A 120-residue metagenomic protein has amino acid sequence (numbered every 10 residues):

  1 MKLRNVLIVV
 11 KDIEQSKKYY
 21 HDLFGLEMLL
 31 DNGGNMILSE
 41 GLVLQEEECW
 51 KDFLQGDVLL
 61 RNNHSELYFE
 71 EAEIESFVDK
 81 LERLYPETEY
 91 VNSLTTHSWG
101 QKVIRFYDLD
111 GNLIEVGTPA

Functional and structural regions predicted by a protein language model:
M1-L3, L59-H64, H97-S98: Short glycine-enriched loop/turn motifs at secondary-structure junctions
M1-Q15, S65-L67: N-terminal beta-strand motif that seeds the catalytic metal site of vicinal oxygen chelate
I8, L29, N92-T96: Short beta-strand-to-loop elements that line the ligand-binding cleft of bilobed periplasmic-binding protein-like
I13, L67-L113: Vicinal oxygen chelate
E14-L26: Amphipathic alpha-helical segments
K17, M36-I37, Q45, T88-V91: A generic "structured core" feature
G25-D31, E87-V91: Short secondary-structure junctions
E27-N62, L113-T118: Conserved short beta-strand elements that form part of the metal-binding/catalytic scaffold of enzyme active sites
